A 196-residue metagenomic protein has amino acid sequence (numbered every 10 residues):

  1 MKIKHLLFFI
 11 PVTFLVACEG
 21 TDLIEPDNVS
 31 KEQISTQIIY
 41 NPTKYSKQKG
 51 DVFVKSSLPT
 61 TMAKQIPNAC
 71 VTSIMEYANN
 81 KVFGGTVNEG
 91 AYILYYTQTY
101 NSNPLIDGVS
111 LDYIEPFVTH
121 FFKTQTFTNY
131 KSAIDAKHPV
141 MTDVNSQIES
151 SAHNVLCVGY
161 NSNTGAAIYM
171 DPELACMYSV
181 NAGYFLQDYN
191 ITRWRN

Functional and structural regions predicted by a protein language model:
K2-F9: Sec-dependent signal peptide recognition, specifically the positively charged N-region followed immediately by
I3, E25-P26, Y169: Intrinsically disordered, low-complexity peptide-like regions
F9-I10, T86: Intrinsically disordered, low-complexity segments enriched in polar/charged small residues
I10-P11, E19, D27, E115: Generic low-complexity, intrinsically disordered sequence content enriched in small uncharged/hydrophobic residues
C18-N103, S146-I148, N163: Active-site-adjacent structural segments surrounding the nucleophilic cysteine of cysteine proteases and isopeptidases
N79-K81, G90-N196: Conserved active-site-adjacent core of cysteine acyl-enzyme catalytic domains
